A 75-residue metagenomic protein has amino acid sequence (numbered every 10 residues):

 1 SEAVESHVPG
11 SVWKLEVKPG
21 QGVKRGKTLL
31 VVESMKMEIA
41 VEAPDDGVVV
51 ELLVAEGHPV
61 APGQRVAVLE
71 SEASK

Functional and structural regions predicted by a protein language model:
S1-V31, A40-D46, L53, K75: Acidic, low-complexity mobile loops and tails
G20-L29, S34, G57-L69: A structural signal for short beta-strand/turn segments enriched in small hydrophobics and glycine
M37, S71-E72: Short, ordered loop/turn segments at secondary-structure junctions
V50-L52, P59: A general structural signal for short secondary-structure boundary/capping elements
P59, S74-K75: Short alpha-helical boundary/capping segments at helix-coil junctions
